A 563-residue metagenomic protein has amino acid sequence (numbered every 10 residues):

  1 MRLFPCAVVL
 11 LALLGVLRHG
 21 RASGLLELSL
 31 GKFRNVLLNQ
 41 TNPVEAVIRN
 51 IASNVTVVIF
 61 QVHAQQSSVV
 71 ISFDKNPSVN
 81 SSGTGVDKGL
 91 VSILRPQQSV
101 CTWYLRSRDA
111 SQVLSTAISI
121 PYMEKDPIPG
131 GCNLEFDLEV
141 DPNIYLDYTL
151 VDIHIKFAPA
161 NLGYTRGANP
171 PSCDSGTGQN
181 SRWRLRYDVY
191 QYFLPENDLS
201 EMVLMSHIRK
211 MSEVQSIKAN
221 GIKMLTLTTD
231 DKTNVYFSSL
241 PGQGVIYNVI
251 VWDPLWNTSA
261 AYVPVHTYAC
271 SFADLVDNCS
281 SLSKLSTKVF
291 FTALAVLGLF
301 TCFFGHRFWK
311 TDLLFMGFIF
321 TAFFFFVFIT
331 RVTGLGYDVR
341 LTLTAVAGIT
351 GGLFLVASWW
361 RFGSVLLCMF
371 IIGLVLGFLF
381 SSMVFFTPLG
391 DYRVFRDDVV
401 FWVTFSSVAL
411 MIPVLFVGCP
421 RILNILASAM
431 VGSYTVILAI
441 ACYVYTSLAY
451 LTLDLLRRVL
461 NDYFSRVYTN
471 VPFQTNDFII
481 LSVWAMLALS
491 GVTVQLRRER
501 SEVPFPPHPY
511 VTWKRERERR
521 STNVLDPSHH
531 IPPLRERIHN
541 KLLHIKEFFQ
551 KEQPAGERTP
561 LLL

Functional and structural regions predicted by a protein language model:
R2-C279: Soluble extramembrane domains flanking the early transmembrane region of eukaryotic membrane proteins
R2-H19, V417-L563: C-terminal transmembrane helix-loop-helix hairpin of multi-pass membrane proteins
L14, A295-C302, G351-F354, A409-P413 (+1 more regions): Hydrophobic core segments of alpha-helical transmembrane domains in multi-pass membrane transport and ion-translocation
M224-T229, V235-F237, Y268-T287, L294-G298 (+1 more regions): Juxtamembrane membrane-interface segments at transmembrane-helix boundaries in membrane proteins
L282-S358: Core alpha-helical transmembrane segments of integral membrane proteins
F304-L313, T333, A357-F370, L415-L426: Membrane-helix interface "capping/anchor" motifs
D312-I319, V339-A345, V365-V375, D397-W402 (+1 more regions): Cytoplasmic-side transmembrane-helix entry/capping segments in multi-pass membrane proteins
F320-T333, T350-R361, V375-G390, A409-V414 (+1 more regions): Hydrophobic alpha-helical transmembrane segments and adjacent interfacial helices in integral membrane proteins
